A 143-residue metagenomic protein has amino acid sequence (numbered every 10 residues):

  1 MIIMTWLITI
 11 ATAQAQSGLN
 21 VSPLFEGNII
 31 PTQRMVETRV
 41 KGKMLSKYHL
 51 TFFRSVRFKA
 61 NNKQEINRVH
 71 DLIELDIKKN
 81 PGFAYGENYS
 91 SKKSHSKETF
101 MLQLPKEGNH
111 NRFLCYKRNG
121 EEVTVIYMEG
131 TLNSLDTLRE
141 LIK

Functional and structural regions predicted by a protein language model:
M1-P23: Bacterial Sec-dependent N-terminal signal peptides
L19-L72: Early exported N-terminus immediately downstream of N-terminal targeting peptides
V36-E37, Y89-H95, P105-K106: Short, solvent-exposed secondary-structure boundary motifs
Y48-F53, H95, G108-H110: Extracytoplasmic
R57-T99: Mature extracytoplasmic domains of secretory-pathway proteins
K59-R68, H110-N111, E122-V123, L135: Short, surface-exposed beta-strand/loop "edge" segments at domain boundaries and coil↔beta transitions
Q103-N133: A short, solvent-exposed beta-edge/loop patch
L132-K143: Short, low-complexity, Pro/Ser/Thr/Gly-rich segments in the mature regions of secreted, periplasmic
